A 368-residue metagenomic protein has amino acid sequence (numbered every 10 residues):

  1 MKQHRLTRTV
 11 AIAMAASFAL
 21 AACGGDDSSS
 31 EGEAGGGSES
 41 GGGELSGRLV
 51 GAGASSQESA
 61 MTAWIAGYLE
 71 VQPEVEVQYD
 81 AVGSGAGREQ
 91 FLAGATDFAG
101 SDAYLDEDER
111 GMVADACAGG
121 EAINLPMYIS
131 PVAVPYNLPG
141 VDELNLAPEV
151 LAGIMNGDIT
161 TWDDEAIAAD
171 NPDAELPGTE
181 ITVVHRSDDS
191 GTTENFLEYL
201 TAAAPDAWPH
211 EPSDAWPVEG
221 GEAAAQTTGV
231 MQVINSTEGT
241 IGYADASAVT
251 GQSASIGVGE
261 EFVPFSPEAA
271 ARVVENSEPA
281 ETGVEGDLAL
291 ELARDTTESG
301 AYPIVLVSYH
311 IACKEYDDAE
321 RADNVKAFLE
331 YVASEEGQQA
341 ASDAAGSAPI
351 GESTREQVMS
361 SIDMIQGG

Functional and structural regions predicted by a protein language model:
M1-V10: Bacterial N-terminal signal peptides that target proteins for export
H4, G25, G42-E44, A174-T179 (+1 more regions): Extracellular/periplasmic juxtamembrane helices and adjacent flexible linkers that interface with membrane partners
V10-A11, G25-R48, G368: N-terminal low-complexity, Pro/Thr-rich disordered segments that flank secretion/membrane-targeting signals
S17-A22: C-terminal motif of bacterial Sec signal peptides marking the signal peptidase cleavage site
G37, G41-A168, M231-V233, S247-V249: N-terminal segment of the mature folded domain
R88, D189-P279: Ligand-binding pocket segment of bilobal, Venus flytrap-like solute-binding proteins
P131-P135, V141-M231, R321: Extracytoplasmic ligand-binding site segments that recognize negatively charged/polar headgroups
E261-D323: C-terminal lobe and pocket-closing loops of periplasmic/extracytoplasmic Venus-flytrap solute-binding proteins
